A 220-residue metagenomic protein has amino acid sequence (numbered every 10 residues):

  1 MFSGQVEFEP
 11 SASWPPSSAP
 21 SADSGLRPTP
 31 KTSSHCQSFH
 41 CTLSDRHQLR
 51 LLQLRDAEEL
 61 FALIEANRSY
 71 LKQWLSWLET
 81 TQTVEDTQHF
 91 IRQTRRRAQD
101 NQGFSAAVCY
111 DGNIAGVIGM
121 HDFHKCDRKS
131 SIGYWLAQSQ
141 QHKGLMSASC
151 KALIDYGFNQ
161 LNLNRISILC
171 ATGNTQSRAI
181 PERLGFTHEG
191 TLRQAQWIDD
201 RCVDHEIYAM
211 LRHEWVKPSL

Functional and structural regions predicted by a protein language model:
M1-E59, L63-Y70, S105-L220: Acyl-donor (CoA/ACP) binding surface of acyl/acetyltransferases
L52, L63, E79-D86, D100: Generic, well-ordered alpha-helical segments
E65-R68, E79, R95: Residue-level detector of secondary-structure transition/capping positions
K72-R92: Conserved GNAT-fold acetyl-CoA-binding loop/helix
W74, L78, N101-S105, N164: Short, polar/charged, Gly/Pro-enriched helix-capping and turn/loop motifs at alpha-helix termini and inter-helix linkers
R96-N101, F186: Short loop/turn motifs at secondary-structure junctions and domain boundaries
